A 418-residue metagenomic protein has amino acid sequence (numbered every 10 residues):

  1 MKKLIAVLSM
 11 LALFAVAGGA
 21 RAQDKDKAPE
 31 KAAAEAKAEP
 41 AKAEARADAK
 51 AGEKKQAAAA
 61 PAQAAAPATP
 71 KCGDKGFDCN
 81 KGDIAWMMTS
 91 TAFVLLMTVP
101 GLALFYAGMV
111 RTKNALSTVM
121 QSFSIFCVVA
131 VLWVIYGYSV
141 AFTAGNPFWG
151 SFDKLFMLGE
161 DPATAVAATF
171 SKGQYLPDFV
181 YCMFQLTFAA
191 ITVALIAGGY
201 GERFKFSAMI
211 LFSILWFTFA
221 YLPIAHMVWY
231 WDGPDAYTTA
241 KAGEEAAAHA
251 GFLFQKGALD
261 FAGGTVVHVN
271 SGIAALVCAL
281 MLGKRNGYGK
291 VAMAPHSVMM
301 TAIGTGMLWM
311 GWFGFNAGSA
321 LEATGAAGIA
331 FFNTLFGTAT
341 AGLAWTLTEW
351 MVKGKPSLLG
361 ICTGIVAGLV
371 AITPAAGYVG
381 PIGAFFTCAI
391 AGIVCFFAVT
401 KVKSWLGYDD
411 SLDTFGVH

Functional and structural regions predicted by a protein language model:
M1-Q23: N-terminal export/membrane-targeting signals
L4-I5, Q23-V417: Hydrophobic alpha-helical transmembrane bundles of multi-pass membrane proteins
